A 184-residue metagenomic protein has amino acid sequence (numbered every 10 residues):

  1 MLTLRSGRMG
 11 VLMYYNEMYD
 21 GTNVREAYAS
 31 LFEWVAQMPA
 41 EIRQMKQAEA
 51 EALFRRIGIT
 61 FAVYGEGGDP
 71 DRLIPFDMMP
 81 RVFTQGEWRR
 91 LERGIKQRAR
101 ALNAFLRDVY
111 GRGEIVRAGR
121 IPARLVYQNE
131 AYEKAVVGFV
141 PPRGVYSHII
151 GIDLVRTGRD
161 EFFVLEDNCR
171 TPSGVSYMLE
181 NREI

Functional and structural regions predicted by a protein language model:
M1-I184: Preference for protein termini
